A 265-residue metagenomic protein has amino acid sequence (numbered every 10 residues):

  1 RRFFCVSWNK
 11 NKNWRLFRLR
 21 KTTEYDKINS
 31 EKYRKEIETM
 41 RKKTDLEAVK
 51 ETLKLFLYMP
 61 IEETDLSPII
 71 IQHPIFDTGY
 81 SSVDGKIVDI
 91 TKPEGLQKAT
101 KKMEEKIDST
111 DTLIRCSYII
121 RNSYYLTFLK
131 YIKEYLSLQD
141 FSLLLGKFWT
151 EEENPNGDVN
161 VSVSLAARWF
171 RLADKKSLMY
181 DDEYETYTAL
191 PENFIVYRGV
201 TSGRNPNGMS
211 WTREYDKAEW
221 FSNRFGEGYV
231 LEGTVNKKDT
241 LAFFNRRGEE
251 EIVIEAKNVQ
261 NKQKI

Functional and structural regions predicted by a protein language model:
F3-F4, F17: Aromatic (phenylalanine/tyrosine) cluster motif
F4-V6, N29: Intrinsically disordered, low-complexity segments enriched in Ser/Pro/Gly/Ala and basic residues
R20-F194, V200-M209, R213-I265: Conserved NAD+-utilizing ADP-ribose enzyme module
